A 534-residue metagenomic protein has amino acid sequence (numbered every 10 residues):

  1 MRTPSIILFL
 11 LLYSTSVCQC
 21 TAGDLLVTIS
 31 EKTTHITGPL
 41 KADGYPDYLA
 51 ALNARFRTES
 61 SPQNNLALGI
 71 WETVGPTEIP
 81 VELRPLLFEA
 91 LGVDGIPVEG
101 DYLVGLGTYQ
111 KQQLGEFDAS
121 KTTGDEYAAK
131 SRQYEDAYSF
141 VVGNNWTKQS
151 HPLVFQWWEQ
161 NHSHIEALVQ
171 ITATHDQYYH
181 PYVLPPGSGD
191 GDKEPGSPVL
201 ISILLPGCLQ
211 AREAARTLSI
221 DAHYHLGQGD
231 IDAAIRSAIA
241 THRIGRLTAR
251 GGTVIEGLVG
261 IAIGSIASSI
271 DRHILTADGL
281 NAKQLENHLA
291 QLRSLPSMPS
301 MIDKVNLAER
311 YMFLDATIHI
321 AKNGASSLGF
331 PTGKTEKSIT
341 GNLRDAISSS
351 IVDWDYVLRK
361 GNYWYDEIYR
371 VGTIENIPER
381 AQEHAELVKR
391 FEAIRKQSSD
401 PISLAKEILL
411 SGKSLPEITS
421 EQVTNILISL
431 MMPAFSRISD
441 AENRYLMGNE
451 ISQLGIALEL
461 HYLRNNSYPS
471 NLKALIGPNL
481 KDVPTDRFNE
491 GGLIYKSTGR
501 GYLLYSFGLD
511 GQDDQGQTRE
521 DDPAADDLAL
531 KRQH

Functional and structural regions predicted by a protein language model:
M1-P4: Positively charged n-region of N-terminal signal peptides that target proteins for export
I7-V17: Bacterial N-terminal signal peptides
C20-H534: Short acidic linear motifs
